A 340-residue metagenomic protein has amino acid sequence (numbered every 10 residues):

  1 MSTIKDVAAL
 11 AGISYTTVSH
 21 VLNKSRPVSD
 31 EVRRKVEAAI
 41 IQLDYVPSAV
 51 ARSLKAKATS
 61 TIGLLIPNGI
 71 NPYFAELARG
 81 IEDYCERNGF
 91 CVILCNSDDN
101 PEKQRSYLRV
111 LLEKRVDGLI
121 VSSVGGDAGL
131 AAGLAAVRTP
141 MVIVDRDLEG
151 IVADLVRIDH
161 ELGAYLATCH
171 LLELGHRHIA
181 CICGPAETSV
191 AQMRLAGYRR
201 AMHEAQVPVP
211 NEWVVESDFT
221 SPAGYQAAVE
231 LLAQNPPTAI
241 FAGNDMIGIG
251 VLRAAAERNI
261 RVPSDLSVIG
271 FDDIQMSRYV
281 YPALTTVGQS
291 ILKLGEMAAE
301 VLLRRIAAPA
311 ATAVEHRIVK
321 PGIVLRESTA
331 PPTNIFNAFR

Functional and structural regions predicted by a protein language model:
M1, I41-Q42, G80-C91, S106 (+4 more regions): Bacterial carbohydrate/catabolite-sensing allosteric modules
M1-S60, F336-F339: N-terminal helix-turn-helix DNA-binding module of bacterial transcription factors
Y15-H20, L54-I70, H170, H178-P185: Short beta-strand segments enriched in small/hydrophobic residues
R34, V46-V110, K114-G118, A196-R199 (+2 more regions): Amphipathic helical "hinge" segments at domain boundaries
Q42-S48, E102, S122-V124, L252: Short gly/ser/thr-rich secondary-structure transition/capping motifs
D98-P101, S122-D127, M246: Short beta->alpha connector loops
